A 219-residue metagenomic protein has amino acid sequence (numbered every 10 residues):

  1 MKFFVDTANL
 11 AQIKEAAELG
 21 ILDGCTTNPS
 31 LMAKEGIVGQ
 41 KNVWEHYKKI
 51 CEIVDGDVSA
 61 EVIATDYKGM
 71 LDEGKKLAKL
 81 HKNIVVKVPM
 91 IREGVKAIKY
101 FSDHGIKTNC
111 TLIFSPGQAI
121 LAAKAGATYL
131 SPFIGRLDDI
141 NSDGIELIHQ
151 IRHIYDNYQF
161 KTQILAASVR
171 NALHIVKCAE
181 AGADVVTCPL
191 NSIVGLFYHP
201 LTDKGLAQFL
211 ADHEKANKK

Functional and structural regions predicted by a protein language model:
F3-V5, N9-I13, L19-I21, T27-Y100 (+1 more regions): Active-site beta->alpha loop and helix N-cap motifs at the rims of alpha/beta catalytic domains
A11-L19, G69-E73, A97, S115-A125 (+1 more regions): Catalytic cores of alpha/beta
G20-G24, L80-I84, Y100-N109, K124-S131 (+1 more regions): Glycine-enriched alpha-helix->loop->beta-strand junction motifs that scaffold or abut catalytic
N28, V86, A122, I151 (+2 more regions): Conserved, mostly hydrophobic/aromatic
P29-A33, L112, T128-I140, A183-T202: Glycine-rich phosphate-binding active-site loops on the catalytic face of alpha/beta enzymes
W44-V58, V95-T108, G144-I164, A207-K219: Alpha-helix-loop-beta-strand connector modules within alpha/beta enzyme cores
T111-L165: A contiguous pocket-lining binding segment that forms or flanks enzyme active sites
Y155-K219: C-terminal alpha-helical cap/extension of soluble enzyme domains
